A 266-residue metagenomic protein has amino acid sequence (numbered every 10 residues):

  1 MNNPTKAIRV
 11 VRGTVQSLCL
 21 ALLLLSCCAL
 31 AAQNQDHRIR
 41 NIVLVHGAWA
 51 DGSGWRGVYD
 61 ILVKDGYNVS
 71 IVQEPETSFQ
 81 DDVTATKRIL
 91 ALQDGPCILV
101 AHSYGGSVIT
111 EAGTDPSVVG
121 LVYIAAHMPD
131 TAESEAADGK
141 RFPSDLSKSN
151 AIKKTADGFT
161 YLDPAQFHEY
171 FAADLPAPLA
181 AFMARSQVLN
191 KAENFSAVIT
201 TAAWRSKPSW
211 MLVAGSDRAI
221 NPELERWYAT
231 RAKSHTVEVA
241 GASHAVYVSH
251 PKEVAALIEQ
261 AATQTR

Functional and structural regions predicted by a protein language model:
Q16-C27: Bacterial N-terminal signal peptides
H37-F79, E111: Conserved HGGG/HGGXW glycine-rich cap/lid loop of the alpha/beta-hydrolase fold
V100-G105, I109: Gly/Ala-rich beta-loop-alpha elbow adjacent to hydrolase catalytic centers
S117-V118, V122-P164, K191-N194: Flexible "cap/lid" loop of the alpha/beta hydrolase fold
F182-W204: Active-site nucleophile elbow and catalytic-triad environment of alpha/beta-hydrolase enzymes
M211-V213: Short beta-strand/loop motif that positions the catalytic acidic residue of the alpha/beta-hydrolase fold
G215-A242, V248: Conserved loop-alpha-helix segment in the C-terminal half of the alpha/beta-hydrolase fold that carries the catalytic
V237-R266: Catalytic active-site module of serine/aspartate enzymes centered on a nucleophile-bearing elbow/loop
